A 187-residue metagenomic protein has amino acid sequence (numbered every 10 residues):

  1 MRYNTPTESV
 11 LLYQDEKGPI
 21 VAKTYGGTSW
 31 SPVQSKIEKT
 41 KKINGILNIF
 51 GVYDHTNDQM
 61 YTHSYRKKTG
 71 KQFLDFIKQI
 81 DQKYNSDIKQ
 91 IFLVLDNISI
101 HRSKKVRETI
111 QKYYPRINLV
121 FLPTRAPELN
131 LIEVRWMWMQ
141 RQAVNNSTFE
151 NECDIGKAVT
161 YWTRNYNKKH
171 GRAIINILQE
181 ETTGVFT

Functional and structural regions predicted by a protein language model:
M1-K78, Q179-T182, F186-T187: Extended, low-complexity cationic-aromatic segments
E8-S9, V134-T187: C-terminal anion-handling pockets and recognition modules
L12-Q14, I91-L95, V120-P123, I177: Short beta-strand segments
Y13-D15, V52, D58, I77 (+6 more regions): Mobile genetic element proteins and their domesticated derivatives, centered on retroelements and DNA transposons
K36-K42, Q111-L131, S147-F149: RNase H-like polynucleotidyl transferase catalytic core
Q72-F92: Short, basic/hydrophobic alpha-helical segments
I88-R102, N130: Acidic/histidine-rich, metal-coordinating catalytic segments
K105-E108: Distinct, well-ordered alpha-helical segments
